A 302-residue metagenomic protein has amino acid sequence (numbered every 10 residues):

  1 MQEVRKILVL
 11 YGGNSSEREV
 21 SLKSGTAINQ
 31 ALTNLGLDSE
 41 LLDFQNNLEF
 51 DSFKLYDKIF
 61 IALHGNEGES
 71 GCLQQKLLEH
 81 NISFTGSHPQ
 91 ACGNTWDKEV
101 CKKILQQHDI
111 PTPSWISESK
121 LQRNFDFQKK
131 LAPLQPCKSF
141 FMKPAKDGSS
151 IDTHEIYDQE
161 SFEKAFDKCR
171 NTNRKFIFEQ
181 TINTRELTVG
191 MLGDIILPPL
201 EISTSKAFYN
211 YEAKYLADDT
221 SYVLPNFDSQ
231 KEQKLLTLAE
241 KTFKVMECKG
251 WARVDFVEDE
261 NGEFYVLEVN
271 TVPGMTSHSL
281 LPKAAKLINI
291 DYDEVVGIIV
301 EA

Functional and structural regions predicted by a protein language model:
M1-L10, K54, N94-E179, N183-R185: Active-site nucleotide/adenylate-binding loops and adjacent lid/helix of ATP-dependent enzymes
M1-W96, V100, S119-K129: ATP-binding N-terminal substructure of ATP-dependent carboxylate-amine bond-forming enzymes
S39, S83-F84, T112, F140 (+1 more regions): Hydrophobic beta-strand scaffold residues
G65, S150, S205, N270-A284: Glycine-rich phosphate/pyrophosphate-binding beta-alpha loops
H154-K234, E258-Y265: Phosphate-binding site of ATP-dependent enzymes
Q180, F243-M275, A285: Conserved metal-phosphate-binding beta-hairpin within the catalytic cores of diverse ATP-dependent phosphoryl-transfer
E201-A252, K283-A302: Active-site "cap" helix and flanking loop/linker of ATP-utilizing ligase/carboxylase catalytic domains
